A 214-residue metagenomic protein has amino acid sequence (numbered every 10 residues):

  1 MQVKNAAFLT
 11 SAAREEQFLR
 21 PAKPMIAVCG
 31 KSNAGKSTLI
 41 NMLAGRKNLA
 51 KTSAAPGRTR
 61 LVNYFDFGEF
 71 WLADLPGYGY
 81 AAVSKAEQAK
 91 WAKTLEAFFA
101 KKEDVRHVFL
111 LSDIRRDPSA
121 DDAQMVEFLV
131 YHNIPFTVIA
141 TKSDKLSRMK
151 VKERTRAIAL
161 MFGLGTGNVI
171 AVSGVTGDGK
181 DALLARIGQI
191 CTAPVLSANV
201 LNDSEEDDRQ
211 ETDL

Functional and structural regions predicted by a protein language model:
M1-A82, T192, S197-T212: Conserved G1/Walker A P-loop phosphate-binding module
V3-E15, K145-V200: Canonical P-loop GTPase G-domain recognition
A22-K23, N41-L43, K85-Q88, A123-E127 (+2 more regions): Short, glycine/charged-enriched secondary-structure capping and boundary segments
L43-K47, F99, F162, I187: Hydrophobic aliphatic residues
R58, F70, G77-G79, R115-D117 (+2 more regions): Conserved nucleotide-binding/hydrolysis micro-motifs of P-loop NTPases
F67-R106: Conserved nucleotide-sensing/catalytic segment adjacent to the nucleotide-binding pocket in NTP-handling enzymes
Q88-A92, S119, G177-K180: Amphipathic alpha-helical transducer elements in NTP-driven molecular machines
K93-G167: Conserved C-terminal guanine-recognition region of P-loop GTPase G domains, centered on the G4
